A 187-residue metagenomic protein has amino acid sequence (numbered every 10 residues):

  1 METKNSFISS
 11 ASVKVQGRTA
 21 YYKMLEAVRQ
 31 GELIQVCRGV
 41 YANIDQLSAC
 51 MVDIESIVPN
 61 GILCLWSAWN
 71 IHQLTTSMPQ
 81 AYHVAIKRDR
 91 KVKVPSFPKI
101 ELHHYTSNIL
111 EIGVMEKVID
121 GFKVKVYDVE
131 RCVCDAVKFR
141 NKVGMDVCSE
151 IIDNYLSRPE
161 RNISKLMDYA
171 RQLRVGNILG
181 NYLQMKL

Functional and structural regions predicted by a protein language model:
E2: Active-site loop and adjoining helix of the penicillin-binding protein/serine DD-peptidase-beta-lactamase fold
N5-V15, K23, V28, V36 (+1 more regions): Nucleic-acid-binding surface
G31: Glycine-centered, phosphate/nucleic-acid-interacting loop/turn motifs that mediate DNA/RNA or nucleotide
